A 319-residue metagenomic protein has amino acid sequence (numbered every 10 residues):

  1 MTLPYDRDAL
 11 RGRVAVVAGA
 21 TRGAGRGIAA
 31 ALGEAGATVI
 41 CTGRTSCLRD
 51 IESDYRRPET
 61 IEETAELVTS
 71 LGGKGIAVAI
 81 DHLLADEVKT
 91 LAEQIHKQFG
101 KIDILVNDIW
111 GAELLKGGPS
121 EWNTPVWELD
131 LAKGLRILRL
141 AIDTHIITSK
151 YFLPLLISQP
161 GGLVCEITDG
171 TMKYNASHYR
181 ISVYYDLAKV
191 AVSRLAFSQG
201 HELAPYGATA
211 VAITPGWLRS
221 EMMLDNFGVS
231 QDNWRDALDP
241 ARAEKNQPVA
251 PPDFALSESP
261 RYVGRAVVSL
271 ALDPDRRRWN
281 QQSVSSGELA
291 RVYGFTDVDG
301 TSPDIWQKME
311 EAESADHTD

Functional and structural regions predicted by a protein language model:
R13, G73-K74, K101-I102, L156-G170 (+2 more regions): Active-site loop of short-chain dehydrogenase/reductase
V14, T21-R22: Conserved glycine-rich cofactor-binding loop
A35-E63: Conserved glycine-rich Rossmann-like NAD(P)H-binding loop of the short-chain dehydrogenase/reductase
A65, T69, I76-A79, L84-G100: Conserved amphipathic alpha-helix within the SDR
G111-L115, N123-L131, I137, I157 (+2 more regions): Catalytic loop of short-chain dehydrogenase/reductase
S149-K150, F197: A short, exposed helix-loop element centered on a Lys and neighboring polar residues
A212, N233-D319: C-terminal helical subdomain
